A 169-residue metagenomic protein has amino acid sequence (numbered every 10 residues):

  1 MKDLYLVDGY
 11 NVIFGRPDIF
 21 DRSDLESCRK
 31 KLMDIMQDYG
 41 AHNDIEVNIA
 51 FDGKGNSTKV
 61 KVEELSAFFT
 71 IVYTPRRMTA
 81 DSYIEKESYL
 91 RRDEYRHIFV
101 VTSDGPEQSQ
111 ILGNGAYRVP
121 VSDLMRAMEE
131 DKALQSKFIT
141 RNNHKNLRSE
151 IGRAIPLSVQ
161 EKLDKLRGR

Functional and structural regions predicted by a protein language model:
K2-Y5, N11-R169: Nuclease catalytic cores that cleave nucleic-acid phosphodiester bonds, predominantly acidic two-metal-ion
